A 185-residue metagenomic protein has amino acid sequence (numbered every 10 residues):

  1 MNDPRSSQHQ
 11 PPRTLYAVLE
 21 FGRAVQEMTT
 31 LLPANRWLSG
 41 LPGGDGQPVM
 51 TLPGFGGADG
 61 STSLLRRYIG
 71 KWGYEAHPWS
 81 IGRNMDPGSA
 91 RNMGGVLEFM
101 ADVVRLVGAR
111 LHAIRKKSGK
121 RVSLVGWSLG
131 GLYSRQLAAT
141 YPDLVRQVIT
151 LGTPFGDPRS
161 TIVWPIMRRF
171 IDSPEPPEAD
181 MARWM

Functional and structural regions predicted by a protein language model:
M1-M50, G56-Y68, W72, P78: Flexible, membrane-associating and regulatory peripheral segments of lipid-active enzymes
Q47-R66, G70-M185: Serine-dependent carboxylesterase/thioesterase catalytic core of lipase-like alpha/beta-hydrolase/SGNH enzymes
